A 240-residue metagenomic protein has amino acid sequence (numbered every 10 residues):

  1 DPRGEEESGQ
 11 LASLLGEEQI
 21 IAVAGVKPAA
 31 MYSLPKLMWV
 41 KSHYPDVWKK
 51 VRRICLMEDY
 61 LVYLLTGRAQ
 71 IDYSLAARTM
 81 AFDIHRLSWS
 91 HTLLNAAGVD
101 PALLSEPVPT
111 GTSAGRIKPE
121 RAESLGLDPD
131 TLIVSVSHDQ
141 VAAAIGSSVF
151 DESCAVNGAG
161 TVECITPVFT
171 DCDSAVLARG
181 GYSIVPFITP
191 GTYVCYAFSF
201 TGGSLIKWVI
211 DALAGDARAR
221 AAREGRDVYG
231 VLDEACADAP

Functional and structural regions predicted by a protein language model:
D1: Carbohydrate-associated surface elements
E5: Phosphate- and other anionic-substrate recognition elements at nucleic-acid/protein interfaces
A12-G25, P35-Q70, M80-H91, N95-A96 (+1 more regions): Active-site core segments that coordinate phosphate-bearing ligands/cofactors across diverse enzyme families
A24-S33, A77-A81, A102-T110, C195: A glycine-/small-polar-enriched, mobile loop at the entrance of the PLP active site in fold-type I
H85, T110-A114: Short beta-strand to alpha-helix junction loop
V99: Small-residue-rich anion-binding loops in enzyme active sites
